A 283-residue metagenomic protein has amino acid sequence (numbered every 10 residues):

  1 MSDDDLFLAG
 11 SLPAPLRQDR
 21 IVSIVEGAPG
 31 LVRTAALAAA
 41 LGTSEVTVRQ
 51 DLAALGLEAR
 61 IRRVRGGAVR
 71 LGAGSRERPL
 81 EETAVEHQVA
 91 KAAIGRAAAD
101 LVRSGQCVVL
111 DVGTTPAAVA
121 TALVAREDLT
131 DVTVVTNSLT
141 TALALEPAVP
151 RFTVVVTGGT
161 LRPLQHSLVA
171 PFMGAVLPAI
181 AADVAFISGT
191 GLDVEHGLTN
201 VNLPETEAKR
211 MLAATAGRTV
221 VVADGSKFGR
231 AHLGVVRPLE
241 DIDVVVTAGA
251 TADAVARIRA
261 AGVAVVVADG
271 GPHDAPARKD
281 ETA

Functional and structural regions predicted by a protein language model:
S2-A35, A39-V112, A120-L129, P147-R151: HTH-adjacent hinge/linker in prokaryotic transcriptional regulators
S2-A35, G42-E45, L57, A90 (+1 more regions): Conserved phosphate- and dinucleotide-binding cores of soluble alpha/beta proteins, encompassing both enzyme active
V112, P116, S138: Conserved SAM/SAH-binding loop
V119-A120, A231: Short, Lys/Arg- and Gly-enriched loop/turn segments at beta-strand edges
T130-V132, V245: Conserved helix-loop-beta element of the AMP-binding
V132-T133, V154: Rossmann-fold dehydrogenase core element
